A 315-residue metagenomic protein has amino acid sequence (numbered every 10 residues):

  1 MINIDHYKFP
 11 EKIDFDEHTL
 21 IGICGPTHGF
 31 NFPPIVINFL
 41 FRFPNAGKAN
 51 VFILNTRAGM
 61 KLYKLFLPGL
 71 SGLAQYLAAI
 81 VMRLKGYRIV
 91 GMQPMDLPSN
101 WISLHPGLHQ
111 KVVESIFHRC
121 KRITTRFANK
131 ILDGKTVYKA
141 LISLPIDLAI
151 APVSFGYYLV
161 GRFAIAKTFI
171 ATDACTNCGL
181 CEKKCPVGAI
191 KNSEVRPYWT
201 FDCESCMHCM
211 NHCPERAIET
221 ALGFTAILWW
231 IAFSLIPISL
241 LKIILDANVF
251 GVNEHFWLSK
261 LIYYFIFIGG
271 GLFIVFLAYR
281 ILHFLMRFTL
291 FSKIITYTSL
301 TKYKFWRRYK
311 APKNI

Functional and structural regions predicted by a protein language model:
M1-E11: A short beta-strand-loop structural module common to alpha/beta enzyme folds
I2, F15-G25, G29-S154, I238-E254 (+1 more regions): FMN-binding flavodoxin-like domain, especially the glycine-rich phosphate-binding loop
G22, E182, M210: N-terminal Rossmann-like NAD(P) cofactor-binding module of classical short-chain dehydrogenase/reductase
P26-T27, P186, P214: Short glycine-/small-residue-rich Rossmann-like dinucleotide-binding loops
S154-S205, A221-W230: Ferredoxin-like iron-sulfur electron-transfer modules
H208-A217: Phosphate-binding active sites in nucleotide-utilizing proteins
V252-G270: Hydrophobic alpha-helical transmembrane segments
Y264-L285: Alpha-helical membrane-embedded segments
